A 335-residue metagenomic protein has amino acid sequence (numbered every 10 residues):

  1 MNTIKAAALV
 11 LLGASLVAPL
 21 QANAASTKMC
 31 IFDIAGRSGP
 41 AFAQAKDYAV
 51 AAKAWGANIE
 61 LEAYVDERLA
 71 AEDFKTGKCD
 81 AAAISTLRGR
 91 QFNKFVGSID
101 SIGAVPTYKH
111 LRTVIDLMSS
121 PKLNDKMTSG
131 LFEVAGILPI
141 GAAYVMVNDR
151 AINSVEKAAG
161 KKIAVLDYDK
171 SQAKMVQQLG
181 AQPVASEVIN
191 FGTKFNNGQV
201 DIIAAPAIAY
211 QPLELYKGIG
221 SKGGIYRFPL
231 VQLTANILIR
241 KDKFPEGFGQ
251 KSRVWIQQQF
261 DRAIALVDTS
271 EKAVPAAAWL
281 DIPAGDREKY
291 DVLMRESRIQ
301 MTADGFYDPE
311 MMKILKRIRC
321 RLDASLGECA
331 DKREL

Functional and structural regions predicted by a protein language model:
M1-A8: Bacterial N-terminal signal peptides that target proteins for export
A14-A22: C-terminal segment of classical bacterial N-terminal signal peptides
A25-W55, V134-N197: Bilobed "Venus flytrap"/periplasmic-binding protein-like clamshell domains and structurally analogous long
S26-A143, I208, K217, I225-V231: Short, glycine-/small- and polar/acidic-enriched structural segments that line small-molecule recognition paths
C30, C79, V200-I202, S221 (+2 more regions): Functionally engaged cysteine thiol sites
A51-N58, D73, G77-A81, S85-T86 (+6 more regions): Structured segments of extracytoplasmic/periplasmic soluble domains in secreted or envelope-associated proteins
S85-Q178, P229-L335: Contiguous mixed-secondary-structure segments that line small-molecule binding/active-site clefts of soluble domains
Q182, S186-S221, I225-F228, Q232-L233: Glycine- and acidic-residue-rich phosphate-binding/metal-coordinating active-site segment common to enzymes that handle
